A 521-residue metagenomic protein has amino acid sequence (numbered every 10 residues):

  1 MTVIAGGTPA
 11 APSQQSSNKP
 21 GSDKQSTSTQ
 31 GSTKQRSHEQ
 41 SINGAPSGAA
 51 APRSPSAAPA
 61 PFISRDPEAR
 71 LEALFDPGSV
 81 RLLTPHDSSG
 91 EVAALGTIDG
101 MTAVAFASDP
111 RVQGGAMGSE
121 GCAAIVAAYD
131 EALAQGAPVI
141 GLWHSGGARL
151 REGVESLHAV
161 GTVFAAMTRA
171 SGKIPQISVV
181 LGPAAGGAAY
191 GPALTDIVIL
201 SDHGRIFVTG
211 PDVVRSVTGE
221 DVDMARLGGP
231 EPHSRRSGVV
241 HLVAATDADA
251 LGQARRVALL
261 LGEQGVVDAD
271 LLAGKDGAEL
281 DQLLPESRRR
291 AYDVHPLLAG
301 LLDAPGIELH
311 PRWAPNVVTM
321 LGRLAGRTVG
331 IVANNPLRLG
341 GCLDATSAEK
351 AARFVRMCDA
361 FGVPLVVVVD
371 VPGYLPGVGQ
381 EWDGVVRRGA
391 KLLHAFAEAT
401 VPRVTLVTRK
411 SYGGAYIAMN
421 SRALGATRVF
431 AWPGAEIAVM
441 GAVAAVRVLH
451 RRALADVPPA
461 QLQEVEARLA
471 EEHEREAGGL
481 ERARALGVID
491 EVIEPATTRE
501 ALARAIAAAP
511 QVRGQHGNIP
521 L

Functional and structural regions predicted by a protein language model:
M1-P12, T33, N43-L521: Ligand-binding clefts of soluble mixed alpha/beta catalytic domains
A11, S16-S22, S26-S32, R36-S37 (+1 more regions): Small-residue-biased low-complexity repeat regions
